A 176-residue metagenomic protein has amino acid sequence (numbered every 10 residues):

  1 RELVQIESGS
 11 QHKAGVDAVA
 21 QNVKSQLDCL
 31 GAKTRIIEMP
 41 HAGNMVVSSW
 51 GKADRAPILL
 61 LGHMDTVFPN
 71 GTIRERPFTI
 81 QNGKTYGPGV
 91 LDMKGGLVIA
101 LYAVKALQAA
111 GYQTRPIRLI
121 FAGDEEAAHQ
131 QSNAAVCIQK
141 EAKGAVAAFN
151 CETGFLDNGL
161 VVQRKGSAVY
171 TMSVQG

Functional and structural regions predicted by a protein language model:
R1-P88, Q108-Y112: Acidic/His- and Gly-rich active-site-bordering loop/insert found across diverse amide/peptide-bond hydrolases
V4-E7, G123, G176: Short, histidine-centered active-site or binding-site loop motifs used for metal coordination, general acid-base
M45-V47, A148, T171: Conserved hydrophobic/aromatic beta-strand scaffold that supports enzyme active sites
K52, M64, T153-G154, G176: A broadly conserved detector of short glycine/acidic/proline-rich loop/turn motifs that flank catalytic sites and bind
M93-V169: Acidic/histidine-rich catalytic neighborhood of metal-dependent amide-processing enzymes
A168-G176: Hydrophobic/proline-rich hinge and linker segments of small-molecule sensing/allosteric domains, predominantly
